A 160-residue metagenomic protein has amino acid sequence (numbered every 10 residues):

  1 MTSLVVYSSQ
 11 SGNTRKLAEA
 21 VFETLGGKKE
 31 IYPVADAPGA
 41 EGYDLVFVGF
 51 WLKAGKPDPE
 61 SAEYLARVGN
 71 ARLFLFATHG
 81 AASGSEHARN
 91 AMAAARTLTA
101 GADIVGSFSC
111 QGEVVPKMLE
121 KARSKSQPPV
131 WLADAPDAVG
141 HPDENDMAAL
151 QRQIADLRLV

Functional and structural regions predicted by a protein language model:
M1, E41, A102: Structured loop/turn residues at beta-strand edges in well-structured enzyme cores
T2-T24: N-terminal beta1-alpha1 ligand-phosphate binding loop
Y7, P38-A40, A66, T97: Generic structural signal for beta-strand residues in well-ordered domains
E23-E30, L45-V48, K53-V160: FMN-binding flavodoxin-like domain, especially the glycine-rich phosphate-binding loop
E30-G42: Short acidic low-complexity segments
